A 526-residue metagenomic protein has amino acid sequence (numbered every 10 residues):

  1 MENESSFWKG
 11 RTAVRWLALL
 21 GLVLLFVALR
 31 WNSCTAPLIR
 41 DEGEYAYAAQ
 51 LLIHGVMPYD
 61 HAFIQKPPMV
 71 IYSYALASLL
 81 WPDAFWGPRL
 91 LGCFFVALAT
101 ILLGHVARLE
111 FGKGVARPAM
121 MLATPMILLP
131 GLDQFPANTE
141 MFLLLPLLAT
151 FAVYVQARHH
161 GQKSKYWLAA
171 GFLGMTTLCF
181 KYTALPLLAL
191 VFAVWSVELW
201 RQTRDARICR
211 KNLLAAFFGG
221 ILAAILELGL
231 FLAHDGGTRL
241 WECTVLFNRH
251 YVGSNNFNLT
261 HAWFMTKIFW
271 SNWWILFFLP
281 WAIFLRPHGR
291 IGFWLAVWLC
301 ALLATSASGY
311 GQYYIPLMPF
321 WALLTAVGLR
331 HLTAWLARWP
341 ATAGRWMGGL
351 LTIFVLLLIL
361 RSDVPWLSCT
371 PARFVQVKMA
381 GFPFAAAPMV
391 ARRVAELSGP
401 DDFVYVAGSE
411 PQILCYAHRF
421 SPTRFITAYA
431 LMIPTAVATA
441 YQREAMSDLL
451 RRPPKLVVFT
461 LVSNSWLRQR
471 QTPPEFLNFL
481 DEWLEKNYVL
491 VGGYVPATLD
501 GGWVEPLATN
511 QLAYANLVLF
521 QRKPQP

Functional and structural regions predicted by a protein language model:
L20, F217-I221, R330-P365: Signature aromatic-anchored transmembrane alpha helix within multi-pass, membrane-resident enzymes that catalyze glycan
I101, F269-C300: Hydrophobic, aromatic-rich transmembrane alpha-helices and their immediate juxtamembrane boundary segments
I101-I127, L144-L145, G161-S164, E242: Transmembrane-helix signature of polytopic, membrane-embedded enzymes that assemble or transfer cell-envelope glycans
T150-A169, L199-T203, L276-R290, L329: Membrane-interface transmembrane helices that cradle and orient dolichyl/undecaprenyl
K165-Y182, L188-A193, L222, V297-S306: Membrane-interface alpha helices of multi-pass inner-membrane proteins
L168-F172, L185, A193, L367-P371 (+4 more regions): Short periplasmic/luminal acceptor-recognition loop of GT-C membrane glycosyltransferases, typified by
P186, A307-A343: Hydrophobic/aromatic-rich transmembrane helices and adjacent perimembrane loops
N212-Y251, S306, Q312: Membrane-lumen/periplasm interface segments of specific transmembrane helices in polyprenyl phosphate-linked
